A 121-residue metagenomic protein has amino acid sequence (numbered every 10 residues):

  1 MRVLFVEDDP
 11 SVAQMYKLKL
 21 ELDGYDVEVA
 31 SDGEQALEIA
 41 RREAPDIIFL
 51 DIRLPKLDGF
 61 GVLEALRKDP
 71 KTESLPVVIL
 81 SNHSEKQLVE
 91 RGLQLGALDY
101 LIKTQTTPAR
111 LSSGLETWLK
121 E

Functional and structural regions predicted by a protein language model:
E7: Conserved acidic carboxylate
P10-E28: Two-component/phosphorelay signaling modules centered on CheY-like receiver
D26, I52-R53, V78-I79: The short loop immediately C-terminal to the conserved phospho-acceptor aspartate in CheY-like receiver
E43-F49, L54: Active-site beta3 strand of CheY-like receiver
P55, E64, E73, E85: The feature encodes the CheY-like receiver
